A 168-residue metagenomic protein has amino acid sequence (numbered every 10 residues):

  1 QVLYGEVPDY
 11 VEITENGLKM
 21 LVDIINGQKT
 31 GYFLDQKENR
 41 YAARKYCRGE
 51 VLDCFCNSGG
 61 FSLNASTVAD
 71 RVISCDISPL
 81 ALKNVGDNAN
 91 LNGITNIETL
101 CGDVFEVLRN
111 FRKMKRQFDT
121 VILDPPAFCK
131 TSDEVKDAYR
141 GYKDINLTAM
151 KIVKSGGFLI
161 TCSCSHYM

Functional and structural regions predicted by a protein language model:
Q1-Y32, Y41: Non-catalytic substrate-recognition/targeting regions of SAM-dependent transferases
R48-F55: Conserved class I S-adenosyl-L-methionine
S58-D70: Conserved SAM-binding loop of SAM-dependent methyltransferases across substrates and taxa, primarily the Class I
R71-D76: Conserved SAM-binding motif I beta-strand of class I
L80-I122: S-adenosyl-L-methionine
D119-T148: Mobile active-site "lid"/loop adjacent to the S-adenosyl-L-methionine
P126, C162-H166: Short strand-turn motif at the edge of the Rossmann-like AdoMet-binding core
V153-F158: Short glycine-dipeptide loop
